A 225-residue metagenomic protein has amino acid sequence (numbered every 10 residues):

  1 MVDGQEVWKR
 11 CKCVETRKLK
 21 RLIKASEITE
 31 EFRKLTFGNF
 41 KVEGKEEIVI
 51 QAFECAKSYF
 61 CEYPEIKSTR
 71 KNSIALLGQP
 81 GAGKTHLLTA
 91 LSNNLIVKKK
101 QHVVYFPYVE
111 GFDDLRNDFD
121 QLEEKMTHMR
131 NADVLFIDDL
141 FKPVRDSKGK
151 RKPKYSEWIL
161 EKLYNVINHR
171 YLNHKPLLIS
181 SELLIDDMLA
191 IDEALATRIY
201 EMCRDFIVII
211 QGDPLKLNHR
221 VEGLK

Functional and structural regions predicted by a protein language model:
M1-Q51, I207, K216-K225: A short, basic N-terminal segment
V42-I74: Pre-Walker A (pre-P-loop) alpha-helix and adjacent loop at the N terminus of AAA/AAA+ ATPase modules, a conserved
V49-F53, I96-A132, V144, K148 (+2 more regions): Short glycine-rich substrate-engagement loop in P-loop NTPases that contacts/grips substrate
F60, P64, D114-P143, E161-H169 (+1 more regions): Conserved alpha-helical scaffold flanking the Walker A/P-loop in AAA+ ATPase domains
I66-L88: Walker A/P-loop nucleotide-binding motif
H86-K99: P-loop NTPase Walker A phosphate-binding motif
Q101-H102, N131-V134, N173-I179: Loop/turn-to-beta-strand initiation segments
D113, K142-K225: Replace "adjacent to P-loop NTPase cores in ATP/GTP-dependent enzymes" with "adjacent to NTP-binding cores
